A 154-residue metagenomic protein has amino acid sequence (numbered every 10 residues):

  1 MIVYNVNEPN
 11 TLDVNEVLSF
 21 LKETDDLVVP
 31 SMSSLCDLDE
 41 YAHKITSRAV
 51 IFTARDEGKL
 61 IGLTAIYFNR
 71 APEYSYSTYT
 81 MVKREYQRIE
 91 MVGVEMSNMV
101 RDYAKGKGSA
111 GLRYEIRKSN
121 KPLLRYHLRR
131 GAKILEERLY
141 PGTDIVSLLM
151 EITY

Functional and structural regions predicted by a protein language model:
Y4-T78, K83-E85, S97: Acetyl-CoA-dependent GNAT
T64, S75-S77, S97-R101, Y114 (+2 more regions): Polar/charged side chains located within well-ordered beta-strands of beta-rich proteins
V82, R88-D102, R129: Conserved acetyl-CoA-binding loop-helix of GNAT-fold acetyltransferases
A104-I116: Conserved GNAT acetyl-CoA-binding A-motif
R113-L124, Y140-T143: Conserved beta-strand-loop-alpha-helix junction that forms the acyl-donor binding cleft
H127-E136: Conserved acetyl-CoA-binding loop of GNAT-fold acetyltransferases
L139-Y154: C-terminal "cap" of GNAT-fold acetyltransferases
